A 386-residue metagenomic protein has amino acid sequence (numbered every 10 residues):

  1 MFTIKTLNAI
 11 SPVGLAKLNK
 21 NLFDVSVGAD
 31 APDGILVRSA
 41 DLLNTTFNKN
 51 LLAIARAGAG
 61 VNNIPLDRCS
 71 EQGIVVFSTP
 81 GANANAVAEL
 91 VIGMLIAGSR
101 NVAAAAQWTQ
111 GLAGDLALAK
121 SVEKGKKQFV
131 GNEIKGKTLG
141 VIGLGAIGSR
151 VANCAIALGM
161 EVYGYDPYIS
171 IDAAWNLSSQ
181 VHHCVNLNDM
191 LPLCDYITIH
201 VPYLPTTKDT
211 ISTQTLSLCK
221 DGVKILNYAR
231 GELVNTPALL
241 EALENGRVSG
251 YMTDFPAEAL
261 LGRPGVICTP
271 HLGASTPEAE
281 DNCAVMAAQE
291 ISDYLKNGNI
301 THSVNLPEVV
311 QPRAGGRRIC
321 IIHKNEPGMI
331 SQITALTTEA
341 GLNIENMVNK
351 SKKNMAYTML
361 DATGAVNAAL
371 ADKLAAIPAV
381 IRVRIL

Functional and structural regions predicted by a protein language model:
M1-T79, P192, S212-Q214, L218 (+3 more regions): An N-terminal-biased, well-structured beta-alpha scaffold segment characteristic of Rossmann-like dinucleotide-binding
L43-T45, P167-L260, S275: Rossmann-like adenosine-cofactor binding region
P80-T138, H302-V304: Phosphate-binding beta-alpha-beta segment of Rossmann-like dinucleotide-binding domains, i.e., the NAD(P)
A88-Q107, N153-M160, V285-N299, T334-T338 (+1 more regions): Oxidoreductase and adenylate-handling cofactor-binding alpha/beta cores
L144-G145: Glycine-rich Rossmann-fold phosphate-binding loop(s) that bind the pyrophosphate of adenine dinucleotide cofactors
G148-S149: N-terminal Rossmann-fold NAD(P) dinucleotide-binding loop
T213, D221-R313, Y357, D372 (+1 more regions): Rossmann-like dinucleotide-binding domain for NAD(H)/NADP(H)
T301, N305-L386: A conserved regulatory-domain signal marking ACT and ACT-like small-molecule sensing domains and adjacent regulatory
